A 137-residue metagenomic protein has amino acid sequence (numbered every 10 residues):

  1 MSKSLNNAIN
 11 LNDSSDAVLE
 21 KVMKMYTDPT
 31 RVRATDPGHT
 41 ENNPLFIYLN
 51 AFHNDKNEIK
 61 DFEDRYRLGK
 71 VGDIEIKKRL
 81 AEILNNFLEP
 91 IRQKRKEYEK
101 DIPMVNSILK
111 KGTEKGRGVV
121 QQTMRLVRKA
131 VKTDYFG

Functional and structural regions predicted by a protein language model:
M1-G137: Conserved nucleotide- and phosphate/pyrophosphate-binding catalytic cores in adenylate/nucleotidyl-handling enzymes
